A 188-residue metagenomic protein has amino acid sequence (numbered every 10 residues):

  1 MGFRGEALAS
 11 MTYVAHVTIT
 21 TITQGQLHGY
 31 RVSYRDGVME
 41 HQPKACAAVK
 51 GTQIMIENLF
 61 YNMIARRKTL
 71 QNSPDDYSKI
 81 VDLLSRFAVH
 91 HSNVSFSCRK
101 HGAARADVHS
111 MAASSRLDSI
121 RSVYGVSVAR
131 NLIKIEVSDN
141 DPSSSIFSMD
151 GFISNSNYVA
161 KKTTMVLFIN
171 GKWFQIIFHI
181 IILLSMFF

Functional and structural regions predicted by a protein language model:
M1-F188: N-terminal phosphate-binding caps/lids of nucleotide- and nucleic-acid-binding domains
